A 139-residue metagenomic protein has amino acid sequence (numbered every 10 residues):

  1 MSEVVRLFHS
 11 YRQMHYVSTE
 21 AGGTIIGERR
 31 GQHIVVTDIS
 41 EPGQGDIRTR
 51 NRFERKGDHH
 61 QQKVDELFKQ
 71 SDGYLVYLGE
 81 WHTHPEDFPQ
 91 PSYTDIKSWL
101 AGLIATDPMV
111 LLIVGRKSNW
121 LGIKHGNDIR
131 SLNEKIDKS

Functional and structural regions predicted by a protein language model:
M1-Y77, E86-S139: Conserved beta-strand-loop surface patch within small alpha/beta domains used for substrate/adaptor or ligand engagement
T83: Conserved residues at the C-terminal ends of beta-strands
